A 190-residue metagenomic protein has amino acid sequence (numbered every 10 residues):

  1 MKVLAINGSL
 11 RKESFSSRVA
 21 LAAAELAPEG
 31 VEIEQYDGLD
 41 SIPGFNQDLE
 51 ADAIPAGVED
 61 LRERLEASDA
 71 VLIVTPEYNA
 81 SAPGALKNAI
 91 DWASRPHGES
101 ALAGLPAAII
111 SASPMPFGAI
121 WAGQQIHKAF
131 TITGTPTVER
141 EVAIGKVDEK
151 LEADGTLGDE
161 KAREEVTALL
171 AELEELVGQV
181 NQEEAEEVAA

Functional and structural regions predicted by a protein language model:
M1-V31: N-terminal beta1-alpha1 ligand-phosphate binding loop
V3, S16, A20, I42 (+6 more regions): A general structural signal for well-ordered alpha-helical segments in protein cores
L4, P136-A190: Glycine-rich phosphate/pyrophosphate-binding loop and the adjoining helix
G8, G38, A112: Cofactor-binding loop segments of dinucleotide-utilizing enzymes, especially the Rossmann-like FAD- and NAD(P)+-binding
V31-G44, P136-G145: Short beta-strand elements in bilobed, periplasmic/extracellular small-molecule ligand-binding domains
G38-P55, A153: N-terminal beta-loop-helix "entrance" segment that forms/cooperates in small-molecule cofactor or anionic ligand
A53-T133: Helix-loop-strand module that forms the ligand-binding subsite of alpha/beta enzymes
